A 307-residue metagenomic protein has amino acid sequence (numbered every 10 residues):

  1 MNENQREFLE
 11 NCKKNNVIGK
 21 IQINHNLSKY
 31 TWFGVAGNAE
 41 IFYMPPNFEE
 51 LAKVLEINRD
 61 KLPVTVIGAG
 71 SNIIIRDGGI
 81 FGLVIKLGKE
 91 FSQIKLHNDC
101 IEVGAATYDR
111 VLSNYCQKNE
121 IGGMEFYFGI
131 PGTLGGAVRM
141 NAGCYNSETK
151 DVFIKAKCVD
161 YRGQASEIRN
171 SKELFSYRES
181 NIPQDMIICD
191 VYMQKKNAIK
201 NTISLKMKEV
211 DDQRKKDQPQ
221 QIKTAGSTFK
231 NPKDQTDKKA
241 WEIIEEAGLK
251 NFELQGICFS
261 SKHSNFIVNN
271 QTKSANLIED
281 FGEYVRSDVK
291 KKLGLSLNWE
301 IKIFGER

Functional and structural regions predicted by a protein language model:
N2-L134: Anion-binding (especially nucleotide phosphate/pyrophosphate-binding) glycine-rich loop and adjoining beta-alpha core
I23, V159-Y161, A165-E283, S287-D288 (+1 more regions): Phosphate/pyrophosphate- and phosphate-bearing ligand-binding catalytic cores of soluble enzymes
G34, E102-G104, G129, R139 (+3 more regions): Conserved beta-strand segments that form the floor/walls of ligand-binding pockets within enzyme and binding domains
A36-G37, Y43-F48, I74-S92, R139-N170 (+1 more regions): Structural signature of FAD isoalloxazine-binding scaffolds in flavoprotein oxidoreductases
T107-D109, G129-P131, G135, R139 (+4 more regions): Short acidic/polar capping segments at secondary-structure boundaries
G123-I154, T224, K230: A gly/ser-rich beta-alpha-beta helix-loop segment of oxidoreductase catalytic cores
